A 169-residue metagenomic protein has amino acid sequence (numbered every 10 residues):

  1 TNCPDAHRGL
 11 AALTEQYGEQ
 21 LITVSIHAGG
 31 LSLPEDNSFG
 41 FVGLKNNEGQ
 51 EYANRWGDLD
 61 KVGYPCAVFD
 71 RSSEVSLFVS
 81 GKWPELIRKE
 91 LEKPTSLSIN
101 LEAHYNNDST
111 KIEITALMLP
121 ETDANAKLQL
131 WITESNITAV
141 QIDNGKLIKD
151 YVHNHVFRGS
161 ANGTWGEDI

Functional and structural regions predicted by a protein language model:
T1-R8: Conserved redox-active cysteine motifs that mediate thiol-disulfide chemistry, especially di-cysteine Cys-X(1-2)-Cys
G9-L10, G40: Short secondary-structure boundary/capping segments
L10-Q16, I26: N-terminal carbohydrate-binding/catalytic regions of secreted carbohydrate-active enzymes
E19-I169: Short, conserved sequence motifs used for protein processing/export or organelle targeting and for catalysis
